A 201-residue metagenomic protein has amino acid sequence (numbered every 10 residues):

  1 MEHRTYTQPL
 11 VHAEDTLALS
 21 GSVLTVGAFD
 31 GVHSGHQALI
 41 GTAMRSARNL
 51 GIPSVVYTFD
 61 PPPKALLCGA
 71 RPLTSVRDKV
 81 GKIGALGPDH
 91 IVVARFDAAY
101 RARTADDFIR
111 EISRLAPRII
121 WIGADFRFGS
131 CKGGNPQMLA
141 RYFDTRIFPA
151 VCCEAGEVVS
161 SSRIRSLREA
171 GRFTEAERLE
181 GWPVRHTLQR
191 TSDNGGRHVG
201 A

Functional and structural regions predicted by a protein language model:
M1-T25: Positively charged, low-complexity intrinsically disordered leader regions
Y6-Q8, A13-E14, Y57-F59, V93-F96 (+1 more regions): Conserved beta-strand termini and adjacent loop/short-helix elements that scaffold enzyme active sites in alpha/beta
G21, D89, R118: Conserved acidic residues
V23-Q37: Short, glycine-rich nucleotide/cofactor-binding loops
G27, T58-D60, I122: Short beta-strand/turn micro-motifs composed of small residues that flank or help shape donor/cofactor-binding pockets
V32, A65-C68, G129-S130: A generic structural signal for short coil/turn motifs at secondary-structure boundaries
A38-E111: Core alpha/beta nucleotide-donor-binding catalytic domains of modification enzymes
A94-A99, D106-A201: Active-site cores that bind ATP or allylic diphosphates and position pyrophosphate for catalysis
